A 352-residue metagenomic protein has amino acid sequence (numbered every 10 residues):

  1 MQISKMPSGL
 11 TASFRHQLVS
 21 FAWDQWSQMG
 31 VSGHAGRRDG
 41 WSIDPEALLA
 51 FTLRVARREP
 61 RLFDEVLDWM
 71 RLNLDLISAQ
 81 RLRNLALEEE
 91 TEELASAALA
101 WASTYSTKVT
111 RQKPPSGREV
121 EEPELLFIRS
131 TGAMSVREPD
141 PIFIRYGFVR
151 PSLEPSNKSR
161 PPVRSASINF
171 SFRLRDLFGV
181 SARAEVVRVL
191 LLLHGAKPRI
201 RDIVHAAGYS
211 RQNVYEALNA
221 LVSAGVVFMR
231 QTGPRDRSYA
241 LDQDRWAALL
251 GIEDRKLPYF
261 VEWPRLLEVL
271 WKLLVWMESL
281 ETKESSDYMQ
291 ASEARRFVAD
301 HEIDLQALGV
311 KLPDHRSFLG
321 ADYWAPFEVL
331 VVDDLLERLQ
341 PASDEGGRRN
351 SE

Functional and structural regions predicted by a protein language model:
M1-S165, I252-E352: Long, low-complexity, charge-rich intrinsically disordered regions
N157-R188: Short alpha-helical segments that sit at the start of domains
L174-R183, Q231-R255: Short, cationic-aromatic polyanion-contact patches
F178, H194-G195: Helix-turn-helix/winged-helix DNA-binding modules
R188-H194: Short, locally clustered residues in the helix-turn-helix/winged-helix DNA-binding domain
G195-A206: Short acidic, hydrophobic short linear motifs in intrinsically disordered regions
G208-A224: Short amphipathic alpha-helical interaction segments
V222-G233: A short, conserved structural fragment
